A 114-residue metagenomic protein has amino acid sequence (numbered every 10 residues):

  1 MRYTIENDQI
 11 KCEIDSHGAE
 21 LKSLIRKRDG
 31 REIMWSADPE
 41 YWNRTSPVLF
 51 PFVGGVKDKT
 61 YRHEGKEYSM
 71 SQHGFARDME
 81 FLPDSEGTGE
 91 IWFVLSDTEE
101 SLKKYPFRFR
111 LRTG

Functional and structural regions predicted by a protein language model:
M1-G114: Surface-exposed acidic/polar loop and edge beta-strand patches at domain peripheries
